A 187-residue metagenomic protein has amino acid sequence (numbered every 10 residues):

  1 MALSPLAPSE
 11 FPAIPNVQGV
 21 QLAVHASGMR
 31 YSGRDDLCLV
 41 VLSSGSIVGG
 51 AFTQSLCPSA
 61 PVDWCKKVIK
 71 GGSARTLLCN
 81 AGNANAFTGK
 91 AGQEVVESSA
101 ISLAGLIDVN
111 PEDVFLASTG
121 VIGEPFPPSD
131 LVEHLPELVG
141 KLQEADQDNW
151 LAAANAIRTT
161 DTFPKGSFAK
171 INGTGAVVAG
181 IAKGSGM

Functional and structural regions predicted by a protein language model:
M1-T53: N-terminal amphipathic/basic leader segments beginning at the initiator methionine
C38, D63, L78, V177-G180: Structured core elements
S44, K67, G82-A84, T119-V121: Short, ordered loop/turn segments at secondary-structure junctions
I47, F52-K70, R158-N172: Glycine-rich oxoanion-binding loops at beta->alpha junctions
I47-G49, G71-G72, N85-T88, G123-F126: Short active-site-adjacent helix-start/loop capping segments
R75-G82, D113-T119: Glycine- and acidic-rich phosphate- and metal-coordinating loops
L78-D108: Alpha-helical support elements that line or immediately flank enzyme active sites and cofactor-binding pockets
E97, S102-M187: Glycine-rich, mobile lid/loop segments that gate access to catalytic sites or pores
